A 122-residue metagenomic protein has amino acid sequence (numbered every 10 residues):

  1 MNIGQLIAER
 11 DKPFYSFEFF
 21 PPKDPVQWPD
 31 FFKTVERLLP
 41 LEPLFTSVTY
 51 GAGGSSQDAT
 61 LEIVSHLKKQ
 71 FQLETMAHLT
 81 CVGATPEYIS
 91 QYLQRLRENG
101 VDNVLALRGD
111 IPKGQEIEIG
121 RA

Functional and structural regions predicted by a protein language model:
M1-F17, D24: N-terminal amphipathic alpha-helix/helix-capping segment at the start of soluble metabolic enzymes
M1-Q5, W28-E36, G53-L73: Glycine-rich, positively charged N-terminal anion/phosphate-binding segment
P13-P21, T46-V48, T75-L79, V104-A106: Hydrophobic faces of well-ordered beta-strands that scaffold small-molecule active sites in alpha/beta enzyme cores
P22-D24, E42-E62, I111-E118: Glycine-rich, proline-tolerant flexible connector loops at the mouths of alpha/beta enzymes
D30, C81-E98: Glycine-rich anion/phosphate-binding loops
S90-E118: Conserved thiamine diphosphate
A122: Conserved small/polar residues in nucleotide/adenosyl-binding loops
